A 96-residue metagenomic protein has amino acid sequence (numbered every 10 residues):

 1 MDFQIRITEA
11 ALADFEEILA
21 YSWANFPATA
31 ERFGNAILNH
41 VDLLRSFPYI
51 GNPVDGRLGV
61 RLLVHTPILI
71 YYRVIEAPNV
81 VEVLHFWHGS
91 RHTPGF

Functional and structural regions predicted by a protein language model:
M1-V60, P94-F96: Basic, Lys/Arg-enriched alpha-helical interface segments
E17, L43, L69-I70, H85: Hydrophobic side chains within alpha-helical segments
S22-A24, N35, R61, P67 (+3 more regions): General N-terminal targeting signals
Y49-A77: Basic/aromatic recognition patch in beta-strand/loop cores that engages polyanionic ligands
R73-F96: Enriched for short, Lys/Arg-rich terminal
